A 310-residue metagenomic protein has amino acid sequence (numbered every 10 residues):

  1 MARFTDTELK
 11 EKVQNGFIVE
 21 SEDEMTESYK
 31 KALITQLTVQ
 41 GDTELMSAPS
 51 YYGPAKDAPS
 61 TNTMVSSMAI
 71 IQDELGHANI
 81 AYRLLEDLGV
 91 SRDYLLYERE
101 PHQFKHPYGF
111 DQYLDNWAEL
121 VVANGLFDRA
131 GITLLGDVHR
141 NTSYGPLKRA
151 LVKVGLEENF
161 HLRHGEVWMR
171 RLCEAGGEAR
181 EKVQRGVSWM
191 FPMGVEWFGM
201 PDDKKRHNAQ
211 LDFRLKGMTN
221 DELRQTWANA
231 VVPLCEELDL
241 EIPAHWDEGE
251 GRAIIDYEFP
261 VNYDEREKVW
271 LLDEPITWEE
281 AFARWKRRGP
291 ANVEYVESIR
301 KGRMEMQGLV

Functional and structural regions predicted by a protein language model:
M1-E20, D42, Y94-F104: Acidic, low-complexity proline/glycine-rich segments
A2-L9, I70-E98, E166-R170: Conserved alpha-helical segments that form or flank metal/cofactor-binding pockets of metalloenzymes
I18-T38, E98-N124, N141, A175-A179 (+1 more regions): Acidic/His metal-coordination segments adjacent to aromatic residues that form catalytic metal sites in metalloenzymes
Y29-Q40, A58-H77, L120, P146-E158 (+1 more regions): Alpha-helical scaffold segments that form or flank carboxylate-/histidine-based iron centers
D42-L45, Q72-N79, G125-R129, V152 (+4 more regions): Generic structural signal for well-ordered, non-transmembrane alpha-helical segments in soluble/cytosolic regions
M46-A69, G131-L147: Helix-loop segments that flank and shape redox-cofactor active sites
Q112-V167: Internal, conserved structured core segments that host functional sites
E181-V310: Extended, helix-rich structural scaffolds rather than catalytic motifs
